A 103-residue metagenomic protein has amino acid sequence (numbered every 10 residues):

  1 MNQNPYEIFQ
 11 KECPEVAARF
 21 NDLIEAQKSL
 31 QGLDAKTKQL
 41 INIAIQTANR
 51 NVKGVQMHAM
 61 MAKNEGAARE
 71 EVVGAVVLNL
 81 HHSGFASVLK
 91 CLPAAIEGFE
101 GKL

Functional and structural regions predicted by a protein language model:
M1-T37, K63-N64, V88-L103: Acidic, glycine/proline-rich low-complexity segments that act as flexible tails and inter-domain linkers
C13, A44-A48, N79-F85: Alpha-helical transition-metal enzyme core signature, strongest for iron centers
Q31, A48-V52, G66, S83-A86: Residues at alpha-helix boundaries and short interhelical turns
K36-L40, E71-V72: Residue-level detector of well-ordered alpha-helical segments, enriched for hydrophobic/aromatic packing positions
K38-V52: Amphipathic, charged-and-aliphatic alpha-helical interface segments that function as noncatalytic docking
R50-L78: Mid-chain, well-packed structural core segment of small domains
E71-G98: C-terminal structural segments of small proteins and small subunits
